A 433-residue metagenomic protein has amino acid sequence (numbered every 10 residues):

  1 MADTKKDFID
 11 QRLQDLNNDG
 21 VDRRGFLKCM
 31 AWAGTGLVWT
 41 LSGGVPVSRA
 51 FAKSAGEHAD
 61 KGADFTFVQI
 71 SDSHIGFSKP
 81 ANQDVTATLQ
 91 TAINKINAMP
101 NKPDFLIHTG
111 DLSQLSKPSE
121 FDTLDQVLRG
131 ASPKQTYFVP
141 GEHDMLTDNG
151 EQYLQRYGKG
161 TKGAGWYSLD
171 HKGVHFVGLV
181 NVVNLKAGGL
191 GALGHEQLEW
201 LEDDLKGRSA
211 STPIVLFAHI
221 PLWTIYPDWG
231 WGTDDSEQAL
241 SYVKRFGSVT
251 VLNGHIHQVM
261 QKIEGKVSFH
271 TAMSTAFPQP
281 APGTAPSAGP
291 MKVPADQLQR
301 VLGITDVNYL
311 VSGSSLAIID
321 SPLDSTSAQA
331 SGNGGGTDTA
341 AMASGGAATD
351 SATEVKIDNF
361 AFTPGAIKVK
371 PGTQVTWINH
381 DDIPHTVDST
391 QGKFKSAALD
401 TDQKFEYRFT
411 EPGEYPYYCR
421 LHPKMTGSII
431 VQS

Functional and structural regions predicted by a protein language model:
M1-D22, R49: N-terminal secretory signal peptides
R12-L37, L41: N-terminal secretory signal peptides and thylakoid transit peptides that target proteins across membranes
S42-N82: C-terminal segment of N-terminal export signals and the immediately downstream linker at the start of the mature
K53, A59, K117-P213, D235-T250 (+2 more regions): Extended active-site neighborhood of metal-dependent phosphoesterases/phosphodiesterases
I70-S71, L106-G110, Y137-E142, F217-A218 (+3 more regions): Active-site neighborhood of phospho(di)ester-bond hydrolases with catalytic His/Asp-centered motifs
S209-I225: Short acidic, glycine-rich surface-loop motifs adjacent to enzyme active sites
V293-G345: A short C-terminal boundary segment appended to hydrolase-like catalytic domains
T339-S433: Extracytoplasmic copper-binding redox domains, predominantly the cupredoxin/blue-copper superfamily
